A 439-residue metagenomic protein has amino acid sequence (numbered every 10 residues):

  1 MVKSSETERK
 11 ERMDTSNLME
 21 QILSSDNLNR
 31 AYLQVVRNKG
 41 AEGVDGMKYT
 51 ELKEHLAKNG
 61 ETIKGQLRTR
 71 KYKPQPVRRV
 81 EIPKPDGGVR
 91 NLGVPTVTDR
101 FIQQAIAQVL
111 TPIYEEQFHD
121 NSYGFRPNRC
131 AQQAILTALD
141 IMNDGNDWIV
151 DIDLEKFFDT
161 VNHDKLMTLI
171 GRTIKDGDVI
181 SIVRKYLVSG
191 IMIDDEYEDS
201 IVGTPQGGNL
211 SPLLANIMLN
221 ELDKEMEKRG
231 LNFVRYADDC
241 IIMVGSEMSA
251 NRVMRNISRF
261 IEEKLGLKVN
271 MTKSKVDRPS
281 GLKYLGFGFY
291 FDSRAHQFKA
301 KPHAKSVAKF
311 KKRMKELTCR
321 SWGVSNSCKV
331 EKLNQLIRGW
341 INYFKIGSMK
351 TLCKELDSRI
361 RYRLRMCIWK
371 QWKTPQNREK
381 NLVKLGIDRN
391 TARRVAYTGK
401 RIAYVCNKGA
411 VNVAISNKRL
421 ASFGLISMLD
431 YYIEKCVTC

Functional and structural regions predicted by a protein language model:
M1-N29: Charged, compositionally biased N-terminal leader segments and the immediate start of the first structured element
V36, G40-M47, G386: Short, charged alpha-helical motifs in flexible N/C-terminal segments and linkers
E51-K73: Amphipathic alpha-helical blocks
Q66-E81, P85, D120-R129, Q133-K283: Conserved polymerase palm-domain catalytic core
L92-V109, E116: Hydrophobic alpha-helical hairpins/lids featuring a short glycine-rich hinge
V188, K264-R338: A conserved non-catalytic segment of reverse transcriptases and RNA-directed RNA polymerases corresponding to the late
K329-P375, E379, V383: Non-catalytic, peripheral interaction segments enriched in hydrophobic/basic residues
W372-C439: Extended C-terminal regions of large enzymes
